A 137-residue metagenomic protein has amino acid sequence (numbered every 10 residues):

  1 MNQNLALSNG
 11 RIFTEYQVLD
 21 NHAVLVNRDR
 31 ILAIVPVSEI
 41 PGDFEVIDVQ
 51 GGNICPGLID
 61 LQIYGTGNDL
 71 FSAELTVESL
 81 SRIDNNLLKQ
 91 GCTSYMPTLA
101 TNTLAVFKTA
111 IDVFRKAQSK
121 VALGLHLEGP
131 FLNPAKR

Functional and structural regions predicted by a protein language model:
M1-I40: N-terminal metal-binding scaffold of metallo-dependent hydrolase/deaminase domains
A6, F44-D48, G124-H126: Conserved beta-strand scaffold positions in the cores of enzyme catalytic domains, especially in NTP/NDP-utilizing
G10, V24, D29, G51 (+3 more regions): Divalent metal-coordination and catalytic microenvironments
H22, M96-A100, H126-E128: A cross-family glycoside hydrolase active-site/sugar-binding cleft signature
E39-C55: Active-site metal-binding motif and surrounding structural segment of the metallo-beta-lactamase
G52-V106: Metal-associated gating/positioning segment near the N- to mid-region
T103-R137: Histidine/acidic-residue-rich, glycine-tolerant segments that coordinate divalent metal ions
